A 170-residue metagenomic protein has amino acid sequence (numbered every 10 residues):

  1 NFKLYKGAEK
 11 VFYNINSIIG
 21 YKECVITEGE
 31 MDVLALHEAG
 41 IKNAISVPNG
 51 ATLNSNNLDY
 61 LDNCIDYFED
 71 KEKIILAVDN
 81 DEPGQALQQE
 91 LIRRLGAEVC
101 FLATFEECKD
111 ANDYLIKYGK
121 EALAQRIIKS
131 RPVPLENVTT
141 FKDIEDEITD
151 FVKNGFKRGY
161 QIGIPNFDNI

Functional and structural regions predicted by a protein language model:
N1-D70, Q88: Phosphate-handling DNA/RNA-contact segment within nucleic-acid enzymes
S17-I26, A86-D146: Short, small/acidic-rich helices and loops at N termini and domain boundaries of DNA replication/processing enzymes
G29, N80-D81: Short beta->alpha junction loops/turns
N43, K73, V99: Residues at the starts of beta-strands that form the adenosine-phosphate
V47-L53, N80, T104-E107: Short, acidic/turn-prone active-site loops that include or flank metal/cofactor- and phosphate-binding residues
E69-E72, E145-D146: Short acidic (Asp/Glu) and glycine-rich catalytic loops that position anionic groups and cofactors
E136-I170: The Walker A/P-loop phosphate-binding site
